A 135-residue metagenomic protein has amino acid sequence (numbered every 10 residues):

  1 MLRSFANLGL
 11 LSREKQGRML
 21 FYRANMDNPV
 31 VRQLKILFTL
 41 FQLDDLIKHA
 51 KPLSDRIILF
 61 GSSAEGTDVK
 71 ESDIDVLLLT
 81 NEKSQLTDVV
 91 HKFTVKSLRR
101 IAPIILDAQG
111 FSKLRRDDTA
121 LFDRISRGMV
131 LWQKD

Functional and structural regions predicted by a protein language model:
M1-R56, A64-E71, T80-D135: Catalytic core of pol beta-like nucleotidyltransferases
